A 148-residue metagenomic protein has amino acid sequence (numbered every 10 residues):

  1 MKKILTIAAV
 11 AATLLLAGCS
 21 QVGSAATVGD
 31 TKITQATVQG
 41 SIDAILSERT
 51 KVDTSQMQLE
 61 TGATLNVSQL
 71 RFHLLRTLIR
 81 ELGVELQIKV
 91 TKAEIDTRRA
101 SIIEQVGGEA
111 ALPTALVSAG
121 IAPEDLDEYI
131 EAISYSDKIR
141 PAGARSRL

Functional and structural regions predicted by a protein language model:
M1-A8: Bacterial N-terminal signal peptides that target proteins for export
A11: Flanking scaffold residues of small Cys/His-coordinated metal-binding clusters
L14-G18: C-terminal motif of bacterial Sec signal peptides marking the signal peptidase cleavage site
S20-D125: N-terminal targeting/tethering segments
H73, I130-I133: Alpha-helical transmembrane segments of multi-pass membrane proteins
I121-D127, E131, R140-L148: Acidic/polar surface patches and capping/hinge elements
